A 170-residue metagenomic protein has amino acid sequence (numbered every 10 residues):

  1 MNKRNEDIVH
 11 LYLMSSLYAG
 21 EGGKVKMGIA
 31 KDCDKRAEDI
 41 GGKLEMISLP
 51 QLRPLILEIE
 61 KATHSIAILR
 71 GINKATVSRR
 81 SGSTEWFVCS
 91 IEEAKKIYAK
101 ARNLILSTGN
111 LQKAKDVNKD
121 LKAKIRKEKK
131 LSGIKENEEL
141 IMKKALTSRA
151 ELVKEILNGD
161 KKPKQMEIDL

Functional and structural regions predicted by a protein language model:
M1-L170: Non-catalytic accessory segments flanking enzymatic or RNA/DNA-binding domains
